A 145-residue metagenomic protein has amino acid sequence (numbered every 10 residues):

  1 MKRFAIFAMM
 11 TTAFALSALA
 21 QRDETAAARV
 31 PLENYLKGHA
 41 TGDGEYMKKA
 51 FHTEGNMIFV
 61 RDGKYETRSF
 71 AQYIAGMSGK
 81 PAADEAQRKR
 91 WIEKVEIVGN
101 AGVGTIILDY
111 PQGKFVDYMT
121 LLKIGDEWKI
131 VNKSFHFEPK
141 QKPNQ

Functional and structural regions predicted by a protein language model:
M1-F4: Positively charged n-region of N-terminal signal peptides that target proteins for export
F7-A15: Bacterial N-terminal signal peptides
L16-K37, T41-E45, K49, K142-P143: Short, low-complexity N-terminal intrinsically disordered segments enriched in polar/charged residues
Q21-A27, V60, F70-K114: Surface-exposed, charged secondary-structure patches
Y35, M47, G55, G104 (+1 more regions): Hydrophobic pocket/interface hotspot
D43-P81: N-terminal, post-signal-peptide region of Sec/Tat-exported proteins
K114-Q141: Short beta-strand edge/turn micro-motifs at domain boundaries
